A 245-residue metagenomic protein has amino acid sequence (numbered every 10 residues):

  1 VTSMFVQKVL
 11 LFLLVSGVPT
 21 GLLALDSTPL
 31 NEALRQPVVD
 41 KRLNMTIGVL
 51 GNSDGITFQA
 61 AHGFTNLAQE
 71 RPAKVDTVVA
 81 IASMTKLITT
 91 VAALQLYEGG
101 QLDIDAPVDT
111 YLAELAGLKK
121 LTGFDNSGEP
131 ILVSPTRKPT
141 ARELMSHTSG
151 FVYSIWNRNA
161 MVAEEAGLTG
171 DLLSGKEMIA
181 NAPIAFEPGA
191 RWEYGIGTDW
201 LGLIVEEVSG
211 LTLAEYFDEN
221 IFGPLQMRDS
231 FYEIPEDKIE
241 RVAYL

Functional and structural regions predicted by a protein language model:
V1-F5: N-terminal secretory signal peptides that target proteins for export/translocation
K8-S16: Sec-dependent N-terminal signal peptides
F12, L22-L23: Cleavable N-terminal signal peptides
L25-I81, Q101-D103, G117-N126: Short, conserved catalytic-motif segment at the N-terminal edge
N31-R35, D54, V79-V108, T198-E206: Active-site SXXK
V38, Y97-E98, A180, F217: Alpha-helix C-terminal capping/helix-coil junction sites
T110-A113, L118-L245: Short, surface-exposed loop or secondary-structure junction motifs that flank catalytic or metal-binding residues
